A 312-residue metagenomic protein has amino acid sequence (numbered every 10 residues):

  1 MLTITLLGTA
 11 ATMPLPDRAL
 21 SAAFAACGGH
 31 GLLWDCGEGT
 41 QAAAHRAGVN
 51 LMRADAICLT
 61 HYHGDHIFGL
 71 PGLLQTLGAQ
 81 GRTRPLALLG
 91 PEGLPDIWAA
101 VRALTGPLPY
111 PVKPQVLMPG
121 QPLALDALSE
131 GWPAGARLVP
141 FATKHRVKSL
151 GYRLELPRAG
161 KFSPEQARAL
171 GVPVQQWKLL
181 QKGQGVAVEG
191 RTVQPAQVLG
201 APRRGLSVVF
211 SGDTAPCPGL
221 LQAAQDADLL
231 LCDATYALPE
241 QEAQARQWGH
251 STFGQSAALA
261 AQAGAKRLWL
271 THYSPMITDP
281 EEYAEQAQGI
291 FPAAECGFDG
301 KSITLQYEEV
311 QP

Functional and structural regions predicted by a protein language model:
M1-A47, T83-P85, Y152-L154, G200-S211 (+1 more regions): Conserved beta-strand hairpin/beta-sheet module of binuclear metal-dependent hydrolase folds, prominently
W34-G37, A54-Y62, G90-P91, V209-T214 (+3 more regions): Active-site neighborhood of phospho(di)ester-bond hydrolases with catalytic His/Asp-centered motifs
E38-L89, P114-M118: Active-site metal-binding motif and surrounding structural segment of the metallo-beta-lactamase
L70-L77, A100-V101, T278-Q286: Metal-dependent catalytic neighborhoods of phosphoester/phosphodiester hydrolases
R82-P85, P91-P119: Active-site neighborhood of divalent metal-dependent phosphoester bond hydrolases
L117-Q121, P218-P312: Binuclear metal-ion centers of metallo-dependent hydrolases, dominated by the metallo-beta-lactamase
A124-P140, Q306-P312: Short, surface-exposed amphipathic charged segments that create phosphate/polyanion-binding patches used for binding
E130-A223, L229-L231: Active-site-proximal loop/helix segment associated with metal-binding centers of metalloenzymes
